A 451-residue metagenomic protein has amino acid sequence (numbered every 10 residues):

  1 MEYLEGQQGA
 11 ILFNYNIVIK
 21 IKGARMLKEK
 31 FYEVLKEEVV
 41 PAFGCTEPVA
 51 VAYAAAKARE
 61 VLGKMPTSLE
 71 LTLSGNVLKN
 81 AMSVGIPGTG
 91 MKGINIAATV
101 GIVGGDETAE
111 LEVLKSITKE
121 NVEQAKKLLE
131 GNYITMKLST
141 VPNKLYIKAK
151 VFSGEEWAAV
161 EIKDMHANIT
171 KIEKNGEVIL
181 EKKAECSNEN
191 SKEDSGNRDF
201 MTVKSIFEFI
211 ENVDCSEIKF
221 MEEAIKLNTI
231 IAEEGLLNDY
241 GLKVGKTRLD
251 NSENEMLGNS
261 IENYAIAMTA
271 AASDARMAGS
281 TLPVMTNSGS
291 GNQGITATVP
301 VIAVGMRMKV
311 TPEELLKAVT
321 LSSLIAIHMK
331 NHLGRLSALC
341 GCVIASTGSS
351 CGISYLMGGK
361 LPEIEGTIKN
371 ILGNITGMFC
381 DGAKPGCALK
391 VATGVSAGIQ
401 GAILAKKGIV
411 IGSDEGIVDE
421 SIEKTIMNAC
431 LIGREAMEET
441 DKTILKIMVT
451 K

Functional and structural regions predicted by a protein language model:
Q7-R25: Short, Lys/Arg-enriched N-terminal segments with co-localized hydrophobic residues within the first ~10-30 amino acids
M26-Y32, G63-V77, S260-G279, T311-M329 (+1 more regions): Acidic-glycine-rich active-site phosphate/pyrophosphate-binding loop
P41-K57, L282-V299, G341-I344: Conserved phosphate/anionic-ligand binding catalytic regions in large, soluble enzymes, centered on
A42-T46, N76-V77, K163-A167, I172-L180 (+5 more regions): A structural signal for small-residue-enriched, beta-sheet-centric alpha/beta enzyme cores and oligomeric scaffold folds
V49-I147, V151: Early transmembrane hairpin of solute transport permeases
R59-V61, V304-K317, L321, I327-T393 (+1 more regions): Hydrophobic alpha-helical bundle architecture
M65-L69, A109-L114, M136-K137, E217-E222 (+7 more regions): Flexible, glycine/charged-enriched surface loops at secondary-structure junctions
E130-G279, I444-K451: Signature of multi-pass transmembrane helix bundles
